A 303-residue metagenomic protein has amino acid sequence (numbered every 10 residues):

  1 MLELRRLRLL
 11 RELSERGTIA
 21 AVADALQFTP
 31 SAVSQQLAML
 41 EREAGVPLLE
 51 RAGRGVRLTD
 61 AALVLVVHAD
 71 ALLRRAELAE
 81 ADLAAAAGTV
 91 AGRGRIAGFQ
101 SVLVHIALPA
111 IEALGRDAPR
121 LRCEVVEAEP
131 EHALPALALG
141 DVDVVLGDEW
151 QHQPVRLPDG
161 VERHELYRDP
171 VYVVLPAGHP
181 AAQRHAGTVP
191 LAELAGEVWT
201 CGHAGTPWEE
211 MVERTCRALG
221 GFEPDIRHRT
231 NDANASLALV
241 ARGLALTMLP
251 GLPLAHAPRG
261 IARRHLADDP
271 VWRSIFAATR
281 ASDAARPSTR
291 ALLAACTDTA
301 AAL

Functional and structural regions predicted by a protein language model:
R11-T29: Short helix-boundary/capping micro-motifs
I19, E41-L63: A short LG(V/I)-centered, amphipathic sequence patch enriched for acidic residue(s) preceding the LG motif
A91-P154, T230: Central regulatory/effector-binding core of bacterial HTH transcription factors
I106, V174, A262-L303: A late-sequence structural motif
A128-G196, P253-L254: Acidic, Gly/Pro-rich loop/turn segments at junctions of secondary structure
E129-L134, A138-V142, D148, A204-A262: Hydrophobic hinge/microswitch elements
D148, A181-V189, E197-G220, A285-L293 (+1 more regions): Secondary-structure junction motif
V155-E165, D169, N234-S282: Beta-alpha-beta core module
